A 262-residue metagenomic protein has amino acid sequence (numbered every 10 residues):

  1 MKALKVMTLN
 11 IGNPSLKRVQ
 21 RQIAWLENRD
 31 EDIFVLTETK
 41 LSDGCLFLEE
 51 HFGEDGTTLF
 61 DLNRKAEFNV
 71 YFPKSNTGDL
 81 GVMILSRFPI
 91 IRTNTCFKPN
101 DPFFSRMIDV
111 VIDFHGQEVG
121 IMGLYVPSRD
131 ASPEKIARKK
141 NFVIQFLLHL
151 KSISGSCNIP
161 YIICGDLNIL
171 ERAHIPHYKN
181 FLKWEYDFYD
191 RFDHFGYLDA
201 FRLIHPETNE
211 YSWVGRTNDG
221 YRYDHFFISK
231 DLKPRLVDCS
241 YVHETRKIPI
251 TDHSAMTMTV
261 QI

Functional and structural regions predicted by a protein language model:
K5-I11, L26-L48, V110, I121 (+4 more regions): Active-site beta-strand/loop signature of hydrolases that rely on acidic residues for catalysis
N13-K17, L41-L46, T77-D79, R129-S132 (+2 more regions): Active-site environment of divalent metal-dependent phosphoester hydrolases
S15-L26: Short, acidic/polar
R18, L62-I84, I175-K233, R246-P249: Active site of divalent-metal-dependent phosphoester/diester hydrolases
I33, T39-R129: Structured beta-strand-rich core segments of catalytic domains in phosphoester-bond hydrolases
G44-E54, P133-K135, H174-K183: Short, flexible/disordered intra-domain loops and linkers
L85-F88, V110-G116, S229-K230, T251 (+1 more regions): Active-site beta-strand termini and strand-to-loop segments that position acidic
T95-N100, Y125-V143, H174-Y178: Surface-exposed cleft-lining segments at the edges of enzyme active sites
